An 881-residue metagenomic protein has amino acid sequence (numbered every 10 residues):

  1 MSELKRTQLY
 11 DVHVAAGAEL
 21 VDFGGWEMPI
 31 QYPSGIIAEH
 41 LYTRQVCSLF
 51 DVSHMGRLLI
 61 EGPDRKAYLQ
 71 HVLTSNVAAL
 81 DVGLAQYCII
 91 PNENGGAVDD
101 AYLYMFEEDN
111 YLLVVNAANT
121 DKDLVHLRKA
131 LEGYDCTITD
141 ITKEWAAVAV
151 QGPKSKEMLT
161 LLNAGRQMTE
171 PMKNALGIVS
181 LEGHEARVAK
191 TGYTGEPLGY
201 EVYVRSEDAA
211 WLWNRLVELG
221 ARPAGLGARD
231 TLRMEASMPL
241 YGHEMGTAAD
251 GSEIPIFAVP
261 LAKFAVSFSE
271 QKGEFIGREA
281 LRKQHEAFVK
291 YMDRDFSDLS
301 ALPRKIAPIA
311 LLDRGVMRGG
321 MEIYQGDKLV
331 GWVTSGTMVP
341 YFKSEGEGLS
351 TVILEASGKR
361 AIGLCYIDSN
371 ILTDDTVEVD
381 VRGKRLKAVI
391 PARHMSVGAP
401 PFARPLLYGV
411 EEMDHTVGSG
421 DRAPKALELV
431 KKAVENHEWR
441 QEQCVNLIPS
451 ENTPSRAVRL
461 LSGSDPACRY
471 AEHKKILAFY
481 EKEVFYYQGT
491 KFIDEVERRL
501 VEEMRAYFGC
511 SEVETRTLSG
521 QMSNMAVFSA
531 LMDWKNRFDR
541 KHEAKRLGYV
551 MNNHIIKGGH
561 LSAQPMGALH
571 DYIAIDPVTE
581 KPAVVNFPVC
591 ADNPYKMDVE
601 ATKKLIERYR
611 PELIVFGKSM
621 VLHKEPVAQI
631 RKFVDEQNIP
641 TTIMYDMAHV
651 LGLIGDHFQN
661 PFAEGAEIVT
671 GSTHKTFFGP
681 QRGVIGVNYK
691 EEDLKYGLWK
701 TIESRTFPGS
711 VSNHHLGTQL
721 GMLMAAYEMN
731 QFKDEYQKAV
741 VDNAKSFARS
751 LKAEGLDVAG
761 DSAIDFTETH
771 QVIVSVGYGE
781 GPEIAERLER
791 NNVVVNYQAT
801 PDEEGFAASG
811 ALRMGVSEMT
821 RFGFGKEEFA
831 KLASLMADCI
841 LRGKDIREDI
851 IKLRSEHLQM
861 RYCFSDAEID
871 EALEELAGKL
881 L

Functional and structural regions predicted by a protein language model:
M1-P91, G96: Acidic, proline/glycine-enriched N-terminal capping motif
M1-Q31, G409-R499, Y862-L881: N-terminal glycine-rich, Lys/His-bearing helix-loop that initiates the first secondary-structure elements of many
L4-Y10, E27, L131, D135-L302: Glycine-rich, acidic
G25, D51, L113, G152 (+18 more regions): Buried hydrophobic positions in well-ordered alpha/beta secondary-structure cores of metabolic enzymes
I254-E411: Glycine-rich, small/acidic residue-mixed loop/short-helix segments
R294, D298-A301, A726, Q737 (+3 more regions): Conserved small-domain helix->loop->beta segment predominantly found in fold-type I
E411-H415, E502, F806-L881: PLP-dependent enzyme catalytic core of the Aspartate aminotransferase-like
M413-G418, F492-E495, R499-D757, V816: Conserved PLP-enzyme active-site core in the AAT-like
